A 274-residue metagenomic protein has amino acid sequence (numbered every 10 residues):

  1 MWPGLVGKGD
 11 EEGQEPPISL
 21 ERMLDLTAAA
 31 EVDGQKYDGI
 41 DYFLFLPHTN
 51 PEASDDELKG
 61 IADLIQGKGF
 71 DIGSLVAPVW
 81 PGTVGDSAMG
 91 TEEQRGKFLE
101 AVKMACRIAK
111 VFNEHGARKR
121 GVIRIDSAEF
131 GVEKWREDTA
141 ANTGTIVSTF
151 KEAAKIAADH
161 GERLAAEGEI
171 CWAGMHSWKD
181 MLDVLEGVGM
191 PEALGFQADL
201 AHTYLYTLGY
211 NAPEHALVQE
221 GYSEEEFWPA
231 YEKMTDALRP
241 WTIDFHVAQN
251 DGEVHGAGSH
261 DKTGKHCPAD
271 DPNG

Functional and structural regions predicted by a protein language model:
M1-K119, A141, K151, A158 (+1 more regions): N-terminal pre-domain/capping segments
P3, L44-L46, P78-P81, S127-G131 (+3 more regions): Active-site-proximal loop/turn and secondary-structure-junction residues that shape catalytic pockets, frequently
V6-K8, L75, P81-G85, I125 (+3 more regions): Short acidic/His/Gly/Ser-rich catalytic and metal-binding motifs that mark active-site loops of diverse hydrolases
E11-S19, T49-G60, M89-A101, K134-T145 (+5 more regions): Alpha-helix N-cap and loop-to-helix initiation/capping positions
I40, I123, F245: Receiver (REC) domain switch-region micro-motif
E100-V102, E129, V147, D251: Intrinsically disordered, low-complexity segments enriched in polar/charged small residues
A109-T139, H160-C171: Active-site groove signature of glycoside hydrolases
A141-T143, V147-P268: Acidic/histidine-rich catalytic cores of soluble enzymes
